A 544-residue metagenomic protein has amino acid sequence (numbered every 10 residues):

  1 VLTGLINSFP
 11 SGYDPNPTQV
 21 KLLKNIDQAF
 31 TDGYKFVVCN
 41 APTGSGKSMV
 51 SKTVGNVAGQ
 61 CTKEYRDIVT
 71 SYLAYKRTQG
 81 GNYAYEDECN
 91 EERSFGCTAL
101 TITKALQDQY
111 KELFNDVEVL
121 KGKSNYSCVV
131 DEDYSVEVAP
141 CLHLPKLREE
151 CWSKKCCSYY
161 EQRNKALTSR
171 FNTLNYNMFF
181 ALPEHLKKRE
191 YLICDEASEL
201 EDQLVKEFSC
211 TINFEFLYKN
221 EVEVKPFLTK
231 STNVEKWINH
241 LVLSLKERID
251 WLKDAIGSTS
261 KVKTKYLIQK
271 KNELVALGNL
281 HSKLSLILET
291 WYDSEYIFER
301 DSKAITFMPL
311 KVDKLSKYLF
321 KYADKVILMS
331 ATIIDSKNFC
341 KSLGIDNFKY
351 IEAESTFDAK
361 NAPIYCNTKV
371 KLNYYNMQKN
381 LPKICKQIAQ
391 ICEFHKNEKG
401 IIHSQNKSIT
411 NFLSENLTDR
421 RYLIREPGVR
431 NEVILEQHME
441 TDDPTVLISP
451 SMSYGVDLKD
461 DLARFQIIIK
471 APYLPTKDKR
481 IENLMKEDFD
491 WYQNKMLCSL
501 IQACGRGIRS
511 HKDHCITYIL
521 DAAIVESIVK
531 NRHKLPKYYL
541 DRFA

Functional and structural regions predicted by a protein language model:
L2-I6, G59-N172, M178-F180, T229 (+3 more regions): A substrate-engagement module of RecA-like helicase motors
G12-T31: N-terminal pre-P-loop "Q-motif" helix
D32-V54: Walker A/P-loop
W152-S169, Y266-C366, K371, R425-Q437 (+1 more regions): A contiguous, basic/glycine-rich beta-loop/short-helix subdomain that forms a polymer-engagement track
N172, N177-M178, K187-V222, K303: SF2 helicase catalytic motif II
K317-K321, C366-Q405: Conserved interdomain hinge at the start of the Helicase C-terminal
T368-K379, P427-S527: Conserved RecA-like P-loop NTPase helicase motor core
I401-V429: Conserved helicase motor "Helicase C" RecA-like lobe of SF1/SF2 P-loop NTPases
